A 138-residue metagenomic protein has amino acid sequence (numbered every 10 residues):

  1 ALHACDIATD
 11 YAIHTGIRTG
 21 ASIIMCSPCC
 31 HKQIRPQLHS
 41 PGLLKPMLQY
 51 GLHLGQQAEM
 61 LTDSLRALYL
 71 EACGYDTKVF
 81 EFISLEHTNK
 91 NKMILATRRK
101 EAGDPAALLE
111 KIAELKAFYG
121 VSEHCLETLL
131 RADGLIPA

Functional and structural regions predicted by a protein language model:
A1-A138: Class I S-adenosyl-L-methionine
